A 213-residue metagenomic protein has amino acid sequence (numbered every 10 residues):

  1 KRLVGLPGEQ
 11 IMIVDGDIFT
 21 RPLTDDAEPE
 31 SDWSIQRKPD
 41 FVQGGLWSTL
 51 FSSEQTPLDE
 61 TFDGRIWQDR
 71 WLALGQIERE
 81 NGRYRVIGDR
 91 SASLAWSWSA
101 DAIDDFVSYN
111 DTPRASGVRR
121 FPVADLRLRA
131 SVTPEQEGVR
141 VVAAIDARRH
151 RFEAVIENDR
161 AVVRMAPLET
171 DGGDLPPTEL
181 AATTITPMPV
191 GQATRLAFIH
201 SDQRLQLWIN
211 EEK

Functional and structural regions predicted by a protein language model:
K1-K213: Soluble "head" domains of membrane/secretory-pathway proteins
